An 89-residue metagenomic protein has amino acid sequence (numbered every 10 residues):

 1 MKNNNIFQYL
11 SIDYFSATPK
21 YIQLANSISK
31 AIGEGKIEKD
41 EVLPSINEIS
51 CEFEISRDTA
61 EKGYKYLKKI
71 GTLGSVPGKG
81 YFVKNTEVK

Functional and structural regions predicted by a protein language model:
K2-Y9, S16, Y66-K89: HTH-adjacent hinge/linker in prokaryotic transcriptional regulators
I6-Q8, T18, A25, E41-P44 (+1 more regions): A short alpha-helix capping/helix-coil boundary motif
D13, E38, I49: Generic anion/oxyanion-binding catalytic loop in active/binding sites
F15-P19, Q23, D58: Residues at secondary-structure transition points
T18-P19, K36-I37, E54-I55: Residue-level marker of alpha-helix boundaries and capping positions
I22-E41: Short helix->loop/beta-hairpin flanking segments within DNA-binding domains
E41-S75: N-terminal helix-turn-helix
